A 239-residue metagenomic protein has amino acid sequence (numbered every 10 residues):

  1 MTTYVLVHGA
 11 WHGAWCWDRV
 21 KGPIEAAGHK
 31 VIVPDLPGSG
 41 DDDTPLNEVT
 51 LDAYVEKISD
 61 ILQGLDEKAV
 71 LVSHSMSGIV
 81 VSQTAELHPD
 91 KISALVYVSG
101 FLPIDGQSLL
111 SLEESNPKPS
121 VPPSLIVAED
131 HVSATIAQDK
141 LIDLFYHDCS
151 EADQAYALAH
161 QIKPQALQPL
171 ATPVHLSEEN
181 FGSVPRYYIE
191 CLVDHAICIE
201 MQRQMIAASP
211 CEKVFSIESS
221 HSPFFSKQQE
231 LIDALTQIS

Functional and structural regions predicted by a protein language model:
T2-D43, D66-A69: Conserved HGGG/HGGXW glycine-rich cap/lid loop of the alpha/beta-hydrolase fold
K30, L36-V72, E86-L87, L110-E114: Active-site loop/oxyanion-hole signature of alpha/beta-hydrolase fold enzymes
L36-G38, G100, S219: Active-site loop/turn elements of alpha/beta-hydrolase fold enzymes, especially the short glycine-/histidine-rich
V72-S77, V81: Gly/Ala-rich beta-loop-alpha elbow adjacent to hydrolase catalytic centers
E86, K91-I92, V96-A134, Q138 (+2 more regions): Flexible "cap/lid" loop of the alpha/beta hydrolase fold
H131-E179: Conserved alpha/beta-hydrolase catalytic His-Asp/Glu region
K163-F224, Q228-Q229: Conserved serine/cysteine hydrolase catalytic core
